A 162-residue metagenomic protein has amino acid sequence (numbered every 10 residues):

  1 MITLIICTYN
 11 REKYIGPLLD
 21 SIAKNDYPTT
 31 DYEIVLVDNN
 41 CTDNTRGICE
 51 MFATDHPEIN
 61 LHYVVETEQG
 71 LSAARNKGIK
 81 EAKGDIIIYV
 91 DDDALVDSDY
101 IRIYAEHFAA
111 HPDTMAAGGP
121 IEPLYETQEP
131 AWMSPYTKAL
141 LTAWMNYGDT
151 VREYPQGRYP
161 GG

Functional and structural regions predicted by a protein language model:
M1-T3, E33: Cell-envelope/extracellular polymer assembly enzymes that use nucleotide-activated donors
R11-N25: Short, well-formed alpha-helical segments that are part of the catalytic scaffolds of diverse glycosyltransferases
S21, T29, D38-G47, A94: A conserved acidic beta->alpha catalytic loop
D31-N40, H62-E66: Short beta-strand/loop segment that forms part of the nucleotide-sugar
E66-A82: Glycine-rich, basic loop-to-helix element that forms the pyrophosphate-binding segment of sugar-nucleotide handling
I87: Short aromatic/hydrophobic "clamp" motif used to bind/position activated sugar donors
D99-M133: Conserved donor NDP-sugar-binding/catalytic core segment of glycosyltransferases
T137-G161: Short, flexible, basic/aromatic active-site loop/helix in glycosyltransferases
